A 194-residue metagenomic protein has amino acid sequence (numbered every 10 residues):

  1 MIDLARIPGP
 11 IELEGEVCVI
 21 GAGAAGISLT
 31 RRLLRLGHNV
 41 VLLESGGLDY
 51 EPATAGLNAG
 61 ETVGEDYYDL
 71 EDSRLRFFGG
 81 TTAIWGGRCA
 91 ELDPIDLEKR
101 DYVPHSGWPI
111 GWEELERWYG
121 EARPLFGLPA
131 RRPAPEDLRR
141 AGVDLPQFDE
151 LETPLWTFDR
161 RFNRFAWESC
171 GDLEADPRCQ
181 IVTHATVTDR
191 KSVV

Functional and structural regions predicted by a protein language model:
M1-V17, R35-L36: Extreme N-terminal leader/targeting segments of oxidoreductases
I2-L4, D189-V194: Conserved beta-strand-loop-beta-strand element in the redox core of flavoprotein oxidoreductases
G15-L42: N-terminal Rossmann-like FAD-binding beta1-loop-alpha1 element of flavoenzymes
G23-A24, G46-L48, T186: Glycine-/small-residue-rich beta->alpha transition segments that form the dinucleotide
L34-G56: Glycine-rich FAD pyrophosphate-binding loop
G60-P135: Redox-cofactor-proximal catalytic regions of oxidoreductases
D101-P104, W108-S192: Conserved redox-cofactor binding core of oxidoreductases
